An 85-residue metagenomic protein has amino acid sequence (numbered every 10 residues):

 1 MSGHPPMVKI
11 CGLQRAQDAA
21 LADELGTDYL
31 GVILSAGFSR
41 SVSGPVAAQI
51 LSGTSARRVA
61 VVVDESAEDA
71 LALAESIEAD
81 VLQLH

Functional and structural regions predicted by a protein language model:
M1-H85: Conserved N-terminal beta1-alpha1 strand-loop-helix module at the mouth
